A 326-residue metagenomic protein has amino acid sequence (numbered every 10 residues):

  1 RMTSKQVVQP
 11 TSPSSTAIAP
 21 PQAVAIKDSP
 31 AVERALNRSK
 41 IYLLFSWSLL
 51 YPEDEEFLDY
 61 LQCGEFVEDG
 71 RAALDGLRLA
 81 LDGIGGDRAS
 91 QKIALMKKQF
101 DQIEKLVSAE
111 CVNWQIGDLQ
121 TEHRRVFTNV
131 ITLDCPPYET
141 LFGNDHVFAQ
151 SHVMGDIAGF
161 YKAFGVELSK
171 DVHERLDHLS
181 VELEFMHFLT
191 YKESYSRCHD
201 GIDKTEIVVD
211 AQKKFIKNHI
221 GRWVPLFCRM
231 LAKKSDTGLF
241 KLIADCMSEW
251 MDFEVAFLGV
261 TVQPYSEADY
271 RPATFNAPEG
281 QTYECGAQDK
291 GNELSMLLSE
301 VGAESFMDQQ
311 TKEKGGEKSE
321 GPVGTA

Functional and structural regions predicted by a protein language model:
T3-A326: Surface/interface-facing alpha-helical segments and adjacent flexible terminal/loop regions used for partner/assembly
